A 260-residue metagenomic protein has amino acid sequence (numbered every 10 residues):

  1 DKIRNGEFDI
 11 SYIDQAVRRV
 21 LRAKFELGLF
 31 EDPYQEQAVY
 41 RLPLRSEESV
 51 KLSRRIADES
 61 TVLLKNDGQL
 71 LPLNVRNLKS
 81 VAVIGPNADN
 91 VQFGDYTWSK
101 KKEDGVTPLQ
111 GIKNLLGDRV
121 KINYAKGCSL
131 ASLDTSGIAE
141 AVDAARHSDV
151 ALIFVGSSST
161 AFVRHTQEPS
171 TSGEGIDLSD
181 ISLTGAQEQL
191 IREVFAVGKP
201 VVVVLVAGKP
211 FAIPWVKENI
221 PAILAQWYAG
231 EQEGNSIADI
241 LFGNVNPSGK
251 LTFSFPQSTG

Functional and structural regions predicted by a protein language model:
D1-I10, R22, L44, K51-G260: C-terminal non-catalytic regions of proteins with extracellular/luminal or membrane-system context
R18, R22-Y40: Conserved, charged catalytic cores of large soluble enzymes
Y40-S46: Electrostatic cytochrome c docking/interface patches
